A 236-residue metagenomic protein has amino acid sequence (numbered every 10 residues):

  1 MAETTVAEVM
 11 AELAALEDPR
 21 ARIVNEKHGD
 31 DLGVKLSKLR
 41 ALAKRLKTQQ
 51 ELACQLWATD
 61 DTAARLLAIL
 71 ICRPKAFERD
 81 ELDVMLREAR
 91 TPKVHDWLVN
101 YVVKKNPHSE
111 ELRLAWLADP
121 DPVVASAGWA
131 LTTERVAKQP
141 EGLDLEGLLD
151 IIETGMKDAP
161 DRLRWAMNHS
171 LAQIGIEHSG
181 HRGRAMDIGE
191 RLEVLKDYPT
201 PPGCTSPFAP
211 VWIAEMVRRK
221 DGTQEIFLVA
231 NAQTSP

Functional and structural regions predicted by a protein language model:
M1-P236: Alpha-helical scaffold domains
